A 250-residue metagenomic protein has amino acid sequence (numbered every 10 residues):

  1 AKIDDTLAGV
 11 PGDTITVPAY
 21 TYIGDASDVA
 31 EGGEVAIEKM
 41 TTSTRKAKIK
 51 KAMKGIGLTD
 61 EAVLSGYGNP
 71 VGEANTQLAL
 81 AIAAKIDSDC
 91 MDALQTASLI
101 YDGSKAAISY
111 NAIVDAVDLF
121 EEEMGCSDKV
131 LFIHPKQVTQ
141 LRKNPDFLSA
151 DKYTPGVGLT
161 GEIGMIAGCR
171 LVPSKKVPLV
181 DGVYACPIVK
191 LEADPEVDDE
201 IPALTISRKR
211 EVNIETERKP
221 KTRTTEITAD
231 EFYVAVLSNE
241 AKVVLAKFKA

Functional and structural regions predicted by a protein language model:
A1-Y22, A26-A36: Surface-exposed assembly/interface segments
A8-P11, V17-Y22, M40-I49, N144-A250: Sequence/fold signature of self-assembling virion shell proteins
A19, D60, P135: Residues immediately flanking
I37-T42, T59-D60: Short acidic (Asp/Glu) patches
A47-L64: Extended, low-charge hydrophobic alpha-helical regions
T59-M124, L245-A250: Alpha-helical scaffold segments that mediate packing/assembly in large oligomeric complexes
Q95-G164, C169: Extended, solvent-exposed, turn-rich assembly/linker loops in the middle of proteins
